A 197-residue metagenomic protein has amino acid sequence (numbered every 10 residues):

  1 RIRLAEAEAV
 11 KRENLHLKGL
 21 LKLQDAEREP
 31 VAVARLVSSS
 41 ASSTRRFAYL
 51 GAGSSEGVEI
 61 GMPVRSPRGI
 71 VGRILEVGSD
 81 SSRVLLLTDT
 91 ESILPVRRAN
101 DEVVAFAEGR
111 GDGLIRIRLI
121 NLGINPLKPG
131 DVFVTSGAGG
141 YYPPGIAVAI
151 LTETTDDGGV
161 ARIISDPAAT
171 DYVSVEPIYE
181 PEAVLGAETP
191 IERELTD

Functional and structural regions predicted by a protein language model:
A5-A9, L15-D197: A secondary-structure micro-motif
